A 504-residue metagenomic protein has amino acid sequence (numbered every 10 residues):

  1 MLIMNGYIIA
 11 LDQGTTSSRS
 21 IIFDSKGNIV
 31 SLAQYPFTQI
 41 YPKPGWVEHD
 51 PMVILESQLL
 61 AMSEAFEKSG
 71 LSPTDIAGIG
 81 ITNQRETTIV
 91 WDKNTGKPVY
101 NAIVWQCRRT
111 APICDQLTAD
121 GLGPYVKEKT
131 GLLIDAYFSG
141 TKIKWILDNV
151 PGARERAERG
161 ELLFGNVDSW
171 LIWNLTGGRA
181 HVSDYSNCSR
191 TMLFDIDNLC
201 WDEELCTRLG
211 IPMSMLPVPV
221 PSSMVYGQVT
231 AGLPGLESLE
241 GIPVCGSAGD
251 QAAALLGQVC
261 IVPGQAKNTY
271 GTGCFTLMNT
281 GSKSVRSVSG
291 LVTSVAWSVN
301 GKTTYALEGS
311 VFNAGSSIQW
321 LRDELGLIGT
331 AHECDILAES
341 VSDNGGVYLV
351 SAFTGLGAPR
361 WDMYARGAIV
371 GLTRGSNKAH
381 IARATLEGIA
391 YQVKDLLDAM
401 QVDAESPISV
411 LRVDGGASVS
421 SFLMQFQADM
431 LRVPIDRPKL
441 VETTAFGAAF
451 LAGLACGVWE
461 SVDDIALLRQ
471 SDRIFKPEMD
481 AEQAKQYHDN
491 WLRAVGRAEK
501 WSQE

Functional and structural regions predicted by a protein language model:
M1-Y100, E128, P234-G246, L431-I435 (+3 more regions): N-terminal glycine/serine-rich phosphate-binding loop of ATP-dependent small-molecule kinases, especially carbohydrate
I9-L11, S25, A111, L117-S183 (+2 more regions): Active-site core segments that coordinate phosphate-bearing ligands/cofactors across diverse enzyme families
Y35-F37, P221, W297, P477: Active-site donor-binding loop signature of nucleotide-sugar glycosyltransferases
E67-V104, L133-S139, I172-D195, V220 (+1 more regions): Short beta-strand-loop/turn "lid" adjacent to the catalytic site in phosphate-handling enzymes
L71-T74, S214, S406: Structured loop/turn residues at beta-strand edges in well-structured enzyme cores
C107: Carbohydrate-associated surface elements
R208-M215: A structural motif corresponding to the C-terminal end of an alpha-helix and its immediate exit/capping segment
V218-P221, I242-V244: Accessory "access/gating" subregions that flank catalytic or transport cores
